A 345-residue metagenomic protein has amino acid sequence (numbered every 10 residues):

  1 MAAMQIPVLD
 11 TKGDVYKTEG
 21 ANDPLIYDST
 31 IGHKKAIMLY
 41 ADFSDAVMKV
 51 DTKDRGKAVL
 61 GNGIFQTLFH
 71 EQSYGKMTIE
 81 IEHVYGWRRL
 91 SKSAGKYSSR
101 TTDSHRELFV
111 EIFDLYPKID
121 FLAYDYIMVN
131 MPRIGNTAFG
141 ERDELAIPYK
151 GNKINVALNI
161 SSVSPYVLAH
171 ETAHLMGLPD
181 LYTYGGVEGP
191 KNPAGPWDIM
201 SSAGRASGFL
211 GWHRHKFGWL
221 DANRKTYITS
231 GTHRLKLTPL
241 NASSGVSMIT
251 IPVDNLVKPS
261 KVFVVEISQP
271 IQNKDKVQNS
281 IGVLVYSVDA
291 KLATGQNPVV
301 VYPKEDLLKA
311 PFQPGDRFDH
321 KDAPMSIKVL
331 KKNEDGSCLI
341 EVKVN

Functional and structural regions predicted by a protein language model:
A2-A169, G186, D254, Q272 (+1 more regions): Zn2+-dependent metallopeptidase catalytic core
A3-K17, K49-V50, H83, E141-S162 (+1 more regions): Non-catalytic C-terminal accessory/binding modules of secreted extracellular proteins
D42, A203-G204, D289: Residues at the C-termini of beta-strands that transition into short coil/loop
K53-A58, R214-L220, V300-K304: Short intrinsically disordered coil segments
F121, Y126-K274: Extracellular hydrolytic enzyme modules, especially secreted metalloproteases of the metzincin/thermolysin-like class
